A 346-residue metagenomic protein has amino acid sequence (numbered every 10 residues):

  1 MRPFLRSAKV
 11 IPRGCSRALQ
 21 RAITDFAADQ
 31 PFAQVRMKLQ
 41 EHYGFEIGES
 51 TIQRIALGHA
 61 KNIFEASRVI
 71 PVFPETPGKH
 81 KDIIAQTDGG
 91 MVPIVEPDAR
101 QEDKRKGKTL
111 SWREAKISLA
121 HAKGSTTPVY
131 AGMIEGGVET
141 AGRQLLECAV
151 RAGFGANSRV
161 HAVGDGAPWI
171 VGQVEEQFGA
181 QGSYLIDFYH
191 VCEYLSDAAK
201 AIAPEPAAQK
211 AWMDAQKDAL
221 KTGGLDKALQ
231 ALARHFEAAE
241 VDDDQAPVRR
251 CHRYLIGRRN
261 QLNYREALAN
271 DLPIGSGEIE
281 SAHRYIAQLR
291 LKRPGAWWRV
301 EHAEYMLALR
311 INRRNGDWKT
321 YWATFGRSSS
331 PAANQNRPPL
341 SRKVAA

Functional and structural regions predicted by a protein language model:
M1-A346: Catalytic center-proximal scaffold of phosphoryl-transfer enzymes
